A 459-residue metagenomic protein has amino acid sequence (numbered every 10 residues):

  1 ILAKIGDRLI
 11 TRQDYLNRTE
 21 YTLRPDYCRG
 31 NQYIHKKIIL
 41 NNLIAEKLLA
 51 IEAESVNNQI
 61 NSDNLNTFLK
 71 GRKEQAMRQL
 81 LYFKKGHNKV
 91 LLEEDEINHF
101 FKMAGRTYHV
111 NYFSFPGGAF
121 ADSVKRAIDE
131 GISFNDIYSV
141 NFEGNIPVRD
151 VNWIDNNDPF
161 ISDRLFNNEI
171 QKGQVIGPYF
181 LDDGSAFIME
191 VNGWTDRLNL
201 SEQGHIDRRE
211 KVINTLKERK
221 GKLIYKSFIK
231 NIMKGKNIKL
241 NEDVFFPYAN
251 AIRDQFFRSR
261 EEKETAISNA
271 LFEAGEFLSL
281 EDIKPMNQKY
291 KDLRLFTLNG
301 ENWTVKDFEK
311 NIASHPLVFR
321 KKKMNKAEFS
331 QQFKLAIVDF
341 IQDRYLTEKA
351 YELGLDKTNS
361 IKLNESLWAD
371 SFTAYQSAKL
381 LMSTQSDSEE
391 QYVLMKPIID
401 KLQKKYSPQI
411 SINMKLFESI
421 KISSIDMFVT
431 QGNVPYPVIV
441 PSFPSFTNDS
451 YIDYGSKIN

Functional and structural regions predicted by a protein language model:
I1-D7, R29-N459: Peptidyl-prolyl cis-trans isomerase
L2-L23: Post-signal peptide N-terminal segment of mature Sec-exported envelope proteins
